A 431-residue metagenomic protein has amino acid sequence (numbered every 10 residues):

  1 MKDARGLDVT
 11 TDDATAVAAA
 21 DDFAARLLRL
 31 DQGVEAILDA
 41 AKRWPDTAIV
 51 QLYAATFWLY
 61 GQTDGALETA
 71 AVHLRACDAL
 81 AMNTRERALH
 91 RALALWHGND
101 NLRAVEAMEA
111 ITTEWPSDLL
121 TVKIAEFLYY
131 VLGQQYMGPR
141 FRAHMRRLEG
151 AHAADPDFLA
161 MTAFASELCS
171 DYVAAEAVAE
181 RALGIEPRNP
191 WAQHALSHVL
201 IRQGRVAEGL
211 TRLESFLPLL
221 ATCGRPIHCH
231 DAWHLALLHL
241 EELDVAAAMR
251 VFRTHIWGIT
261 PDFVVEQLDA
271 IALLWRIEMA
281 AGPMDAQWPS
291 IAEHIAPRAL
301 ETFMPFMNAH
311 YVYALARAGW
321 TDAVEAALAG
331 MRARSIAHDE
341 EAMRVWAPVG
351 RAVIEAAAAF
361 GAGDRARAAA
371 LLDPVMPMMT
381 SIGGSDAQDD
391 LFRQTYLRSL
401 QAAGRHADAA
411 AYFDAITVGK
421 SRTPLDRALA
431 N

Functional and structural regions predicted by a protein language model:
D12-V17, D22-D46, Q51-E86, R91-L102 (+2 more regions): Inter-helical turn/loop elements of alpha-helical hairpins
D13-A19, P45-I49, M82-A88, W115-V122 (+8 more regions): Generic helix N-cap/helix-start motif at coil->alpha-helix transitions
R26-L27, W58, L95, A125-L132 (+9 more regions): Residue at a conserved register position within TPR or TPR-like alpha-solenoid repeats
L30, G61, G98-N99, L132-Q135 (+7 more regions): Structural motif corresponding to the intra-repeat A-B loop/turn of tetratricopeptide repeats
G33-A40, A66-A79, L102-T112, Y136-G150 (+7 more regions): Alpha-helical repeat scaffolds
D78-A163, L168-Y172: Well-ordered mid-protein domain cores that form the structural environment of catalytic cofactors
A143-E242: Internal metal/ion-chelating core segments
L237-N431: Helix-coil-helix junctions within alpha-helical repeat/solenoid scaffolds
